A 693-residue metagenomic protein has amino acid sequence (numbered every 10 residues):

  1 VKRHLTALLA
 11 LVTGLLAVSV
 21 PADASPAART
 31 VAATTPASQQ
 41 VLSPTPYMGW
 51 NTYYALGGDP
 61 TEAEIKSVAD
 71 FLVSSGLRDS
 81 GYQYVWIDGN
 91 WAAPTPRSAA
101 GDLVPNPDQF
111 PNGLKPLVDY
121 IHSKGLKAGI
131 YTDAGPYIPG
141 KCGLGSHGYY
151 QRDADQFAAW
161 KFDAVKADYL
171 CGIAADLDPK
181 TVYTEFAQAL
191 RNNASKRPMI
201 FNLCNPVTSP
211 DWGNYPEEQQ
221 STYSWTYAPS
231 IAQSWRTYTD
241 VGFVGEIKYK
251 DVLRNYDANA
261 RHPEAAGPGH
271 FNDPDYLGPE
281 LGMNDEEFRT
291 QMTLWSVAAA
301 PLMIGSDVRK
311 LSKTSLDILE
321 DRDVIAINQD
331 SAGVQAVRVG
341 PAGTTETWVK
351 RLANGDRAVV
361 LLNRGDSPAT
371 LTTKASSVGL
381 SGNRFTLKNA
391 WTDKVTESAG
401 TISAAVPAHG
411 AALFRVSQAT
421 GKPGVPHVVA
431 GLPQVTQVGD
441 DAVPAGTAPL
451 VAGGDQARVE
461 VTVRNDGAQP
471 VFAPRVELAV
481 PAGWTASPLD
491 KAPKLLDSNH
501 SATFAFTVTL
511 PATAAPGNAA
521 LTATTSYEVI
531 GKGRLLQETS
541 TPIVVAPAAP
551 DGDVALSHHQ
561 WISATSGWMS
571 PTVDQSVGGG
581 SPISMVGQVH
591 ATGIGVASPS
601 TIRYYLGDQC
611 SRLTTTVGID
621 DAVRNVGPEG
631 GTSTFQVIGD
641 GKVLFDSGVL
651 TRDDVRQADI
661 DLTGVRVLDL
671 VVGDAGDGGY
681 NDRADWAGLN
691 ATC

Functional and structural regions predicted by a protein language model:
V1-A27: Secretory targeting and sorting signals
E64, V68-D176: Aromatic-lined carbohydrate-binding/catalytic grooves of carbohydrate-active enzymes
Y149-R152, I200-D307, N328: Glycan-recognition surfaces
W295-A298, M303-G305, P341-L380: Carbohydrate-binding surface patches
G355-A358, G453-P470: Short beta-strand elements of extracellular/lumenal beta-sandwich folds
E397-V428: C-terminal beta-strand-rich structural cap/linker in extracellular carbohydrate-active enzymes
T509-P516: Short, surface-exposed loop/turn segments at beta-strand-coil junctions that are enriched for proline with nearby
V544-C693: Gly-Asp-aromatic-enriched flexible segments
